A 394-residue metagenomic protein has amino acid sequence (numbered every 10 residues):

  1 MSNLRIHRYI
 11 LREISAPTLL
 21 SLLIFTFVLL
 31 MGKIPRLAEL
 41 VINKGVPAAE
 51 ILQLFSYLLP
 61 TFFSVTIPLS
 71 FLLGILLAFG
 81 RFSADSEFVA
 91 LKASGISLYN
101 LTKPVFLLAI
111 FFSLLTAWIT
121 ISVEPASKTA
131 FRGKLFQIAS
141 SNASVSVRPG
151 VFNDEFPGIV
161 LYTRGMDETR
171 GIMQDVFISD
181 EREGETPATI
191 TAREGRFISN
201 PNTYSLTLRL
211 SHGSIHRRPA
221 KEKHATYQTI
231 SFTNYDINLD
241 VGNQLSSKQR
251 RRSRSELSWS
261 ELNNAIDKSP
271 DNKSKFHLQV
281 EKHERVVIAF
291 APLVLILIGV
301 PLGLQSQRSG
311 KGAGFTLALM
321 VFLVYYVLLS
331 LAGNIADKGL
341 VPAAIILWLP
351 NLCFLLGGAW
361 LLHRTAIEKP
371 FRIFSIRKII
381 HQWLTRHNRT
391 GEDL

Functional and structural regions predicted by a protein language model:
M1-F156, L161, E168, E185 (+2 more regions): Transmembrane alpha-helices
I10, M173, I190-A192, L208-G213 (+1 more regions): Extended beta-sheet lipid-handling architectures
R148, P157-I159, Q174, A188-R193 (+1 more regions): Envelope-exposed proteins and targeting segments
N153, V160-R164, D175-F177, T207-R209: Soluble periplasmic/extracytoplasmic beta-strand elements of cell-envelope proteins
T163-G165, A192-N200: Extended lipid/amphipathic-ligand handling interfaces
R164-E185: Extracytoplasmic/periplasmic/luminal assembly and interaction segments in envelope/secretory/respiratory proteins
E168-I172, A188, S199-L208: Edge/loop elements at the starts and ends of beta-strands within beta-rich repeat scaffolds
I178-E183, S211-P219: Short, solvent-exposed aromatic-acidic interface loops
